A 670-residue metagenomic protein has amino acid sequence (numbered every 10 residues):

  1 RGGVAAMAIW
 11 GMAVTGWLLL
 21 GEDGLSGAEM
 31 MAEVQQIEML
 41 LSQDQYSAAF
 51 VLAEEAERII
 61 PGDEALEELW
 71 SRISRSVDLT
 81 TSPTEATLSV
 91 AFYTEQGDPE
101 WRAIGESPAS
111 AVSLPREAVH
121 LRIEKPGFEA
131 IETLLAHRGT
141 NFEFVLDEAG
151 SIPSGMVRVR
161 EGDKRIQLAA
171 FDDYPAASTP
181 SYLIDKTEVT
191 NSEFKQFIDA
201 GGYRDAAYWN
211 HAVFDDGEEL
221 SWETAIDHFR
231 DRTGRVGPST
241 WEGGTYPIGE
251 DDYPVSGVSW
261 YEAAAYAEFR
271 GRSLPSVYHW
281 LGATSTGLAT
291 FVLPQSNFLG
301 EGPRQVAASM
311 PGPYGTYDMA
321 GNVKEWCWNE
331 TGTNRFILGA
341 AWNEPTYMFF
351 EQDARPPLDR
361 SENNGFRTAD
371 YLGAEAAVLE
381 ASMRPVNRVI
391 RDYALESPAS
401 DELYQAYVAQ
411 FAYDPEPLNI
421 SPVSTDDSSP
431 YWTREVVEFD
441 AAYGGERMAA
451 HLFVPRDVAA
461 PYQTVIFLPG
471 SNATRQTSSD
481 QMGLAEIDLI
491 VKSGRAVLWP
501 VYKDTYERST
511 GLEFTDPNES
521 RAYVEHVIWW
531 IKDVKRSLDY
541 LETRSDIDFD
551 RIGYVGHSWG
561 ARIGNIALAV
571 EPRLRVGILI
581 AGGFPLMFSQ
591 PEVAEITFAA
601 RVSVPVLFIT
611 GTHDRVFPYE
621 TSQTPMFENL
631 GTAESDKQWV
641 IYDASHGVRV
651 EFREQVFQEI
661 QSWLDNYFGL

Functional and structural regions predicted by a protein language model:
G27, A32-P180, S192: Short loop/turn and low-complexity linker motifs enriched in small/turn-promoting residues
A212-F214, E218-D231, R235-D353, E362: Functional-site microenvironments in short loops/helix caps that host divalent-cation chemistry
P417-V458: N-terminal cap/lid segment of alpha/beta-hydrolase-fold proteins
P461-G470: Short beta-strand element of the alpha/beta-hydrolase
S471-K532: Cap/lid segment of the alpha/beta-hydrolase catalytic domain
D516-S558: Gly/Ser-rich "nucleophile elbow"/oxyanion-hole loop immediately N-terminal to the catalytic nucleophile in hydrolases
P585-G631: The feature captures the conserved acid-bearing segment of alpha/beta-hydrolase catalytic domains
E634-L670: C-terminal catalytic histidine-bearing segment of alpha/beta-hydrolase fold enzymes
